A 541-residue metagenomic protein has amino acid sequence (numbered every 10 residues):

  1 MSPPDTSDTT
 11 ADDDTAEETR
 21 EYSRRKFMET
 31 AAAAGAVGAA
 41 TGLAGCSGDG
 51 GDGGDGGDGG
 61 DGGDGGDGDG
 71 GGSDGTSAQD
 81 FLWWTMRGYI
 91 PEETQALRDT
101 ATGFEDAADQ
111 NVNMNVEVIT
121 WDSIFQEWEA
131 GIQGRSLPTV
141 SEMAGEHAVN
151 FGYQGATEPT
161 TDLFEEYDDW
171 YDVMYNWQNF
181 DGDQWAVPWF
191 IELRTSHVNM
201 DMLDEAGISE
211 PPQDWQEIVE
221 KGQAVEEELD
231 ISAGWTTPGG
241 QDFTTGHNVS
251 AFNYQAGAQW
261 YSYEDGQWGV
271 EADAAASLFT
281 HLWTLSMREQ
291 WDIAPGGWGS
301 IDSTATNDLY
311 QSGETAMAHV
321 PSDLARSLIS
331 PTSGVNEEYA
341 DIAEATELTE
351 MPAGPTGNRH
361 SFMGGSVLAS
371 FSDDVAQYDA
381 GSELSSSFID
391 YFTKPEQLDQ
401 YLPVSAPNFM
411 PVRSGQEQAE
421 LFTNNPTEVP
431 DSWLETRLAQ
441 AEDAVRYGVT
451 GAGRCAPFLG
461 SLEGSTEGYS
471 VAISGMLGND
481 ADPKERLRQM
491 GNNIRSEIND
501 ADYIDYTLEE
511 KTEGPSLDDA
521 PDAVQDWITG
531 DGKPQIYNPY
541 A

Functional and structural regions predicted by a protein language model:
P3-S23, T30-A34, A40-N150, A156 (+6 more regions): Conserved N-terminal structural module of periplasmic/extracytoplasmic solute-binding proteins
Q79, T102, D106-N113, A206 (+2 more regions): Extracytoplasmic/periplasmic substrate-recognition and gating elements
V118-E127, E146, W215-E220, G296-Q311: Short helix-initiation/N-cap motifs at beta->coil->alpha
A130, P138-T139, E166-L203, L348-S361 (+1 more regions): A structural signal for short loop-to-beta-strand junctions that line the ligand-binding cleft of periplasmic/secreted
T139-E142, A316-P321, S327-L328, Y339: Paired acidic/hydrophobic, glycine-rich loop segments that form the ligand-binding mouth/hinge of periplasmic-binding
A144-T195, N248-F252, E347-T349, W433 (+1 more regions): Hinge/lid segment of periplasmic solute-binding proteins
K221-Q223, G266-G299: Glycine-centered hinge/linker elements that transmit conformational signals in sensory and ligand-binding systems
T346-M351, P403-G475, E485, Y506-T512 (+1 more regions): Long, aromatic- and glycine/proline-rich binding clefts that accommodate carbohydrate-like moieties
